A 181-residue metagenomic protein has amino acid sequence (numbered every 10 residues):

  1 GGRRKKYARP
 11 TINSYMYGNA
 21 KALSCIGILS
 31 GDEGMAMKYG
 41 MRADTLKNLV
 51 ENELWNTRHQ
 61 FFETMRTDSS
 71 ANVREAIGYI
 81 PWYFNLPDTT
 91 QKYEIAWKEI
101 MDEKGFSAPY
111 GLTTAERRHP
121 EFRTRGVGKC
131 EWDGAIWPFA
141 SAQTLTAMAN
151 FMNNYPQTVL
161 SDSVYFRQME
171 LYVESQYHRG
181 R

Functional and structural regions predicted by a protein language model:
G1-A8, T45-I136, V173-R181: Extended glycan-interaction surfaces of carbohydrate-active proteins
R3-K6, P10, S30-E33, M37 (+1 more regions): Charge-dense, low-complexity intrinsically disordered segments
I12-Y15, M35, N72, I77 (+2 more regions): Structural signature of alpha-solenoid helical repeat junctions
S14-E33, I80-Q91, Q143-T158: Well-ordered alpha-helical scaffold segments within catalytic/enzyme domains
Y15, A22-C25, K38-N56, R167-S175: Alpha-helical scaffold segments in carbohydrate-active enzymes
M16, M35-M37, M41, M65 (+4 more regions): Detector for methionine-enriched segments
M35-K38, R42, K92, L160-V164: Alpha-helical positions within canonical tetratricopeptide repeat
M101, G105, C130-E131, Q143 (+1 more regions): Non-catalytic C-terminal accessory modules of carbohydrate-active enzymes
